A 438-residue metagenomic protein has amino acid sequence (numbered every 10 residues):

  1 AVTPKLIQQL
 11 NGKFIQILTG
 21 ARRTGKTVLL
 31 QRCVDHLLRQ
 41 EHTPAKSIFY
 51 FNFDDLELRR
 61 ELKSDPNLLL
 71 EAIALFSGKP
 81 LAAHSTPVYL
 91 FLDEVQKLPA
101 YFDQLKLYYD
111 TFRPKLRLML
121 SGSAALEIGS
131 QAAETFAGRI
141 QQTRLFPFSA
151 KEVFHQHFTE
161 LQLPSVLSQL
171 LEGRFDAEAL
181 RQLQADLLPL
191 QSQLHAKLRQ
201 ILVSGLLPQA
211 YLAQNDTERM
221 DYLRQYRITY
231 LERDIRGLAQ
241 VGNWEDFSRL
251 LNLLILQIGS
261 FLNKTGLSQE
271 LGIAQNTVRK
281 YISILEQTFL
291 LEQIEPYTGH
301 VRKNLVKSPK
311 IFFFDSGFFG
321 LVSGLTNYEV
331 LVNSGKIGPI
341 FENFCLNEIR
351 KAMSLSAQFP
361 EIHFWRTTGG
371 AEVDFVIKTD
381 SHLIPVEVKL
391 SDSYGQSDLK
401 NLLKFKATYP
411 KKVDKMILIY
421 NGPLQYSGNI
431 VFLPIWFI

Functional and structural regions predicted by a protein language model:
A1-K13: Pre-Walker A adenine-sensing motif
L18: Hydrophobic anchor at the beta1->P-loop junction of P-loop NTPases
T27: Walker A/P-loop
F49, Y211-L383: Accessory nucleic acid-recognition modules appended to NTPase machines
F51-S85: Short glycine-rich substrate-engagement loop in P-loop NTPases that contacts/grips substrate
F102-M119, E134: Conserved catalytic/switch belt of AAA+ P-loop NTPases
Q131-F247, L251, I255: Interdomain motor-coupling "hinge/lid" segment immediately C-terminal to the ATP-binding subdomain of NTP-driven enzymes
N421-I438: Domain-level recognition of nuclease-like catalytic cores that cleave nucleotide substrates
